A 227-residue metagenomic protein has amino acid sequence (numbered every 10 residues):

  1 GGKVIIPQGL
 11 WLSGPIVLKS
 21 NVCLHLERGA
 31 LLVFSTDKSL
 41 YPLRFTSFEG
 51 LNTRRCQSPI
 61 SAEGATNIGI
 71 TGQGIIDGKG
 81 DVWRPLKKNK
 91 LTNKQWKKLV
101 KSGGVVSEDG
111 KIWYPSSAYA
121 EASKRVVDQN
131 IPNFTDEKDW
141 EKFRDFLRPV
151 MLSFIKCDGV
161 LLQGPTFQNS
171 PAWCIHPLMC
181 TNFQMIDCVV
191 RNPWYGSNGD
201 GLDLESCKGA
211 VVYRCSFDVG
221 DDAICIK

Functional and structural regions predicted by a protein language model:
G1-K227: Extracellular/periplasmic carbohydrate-active domains that bind, remodel, or depolymerize complex polysaccharides
